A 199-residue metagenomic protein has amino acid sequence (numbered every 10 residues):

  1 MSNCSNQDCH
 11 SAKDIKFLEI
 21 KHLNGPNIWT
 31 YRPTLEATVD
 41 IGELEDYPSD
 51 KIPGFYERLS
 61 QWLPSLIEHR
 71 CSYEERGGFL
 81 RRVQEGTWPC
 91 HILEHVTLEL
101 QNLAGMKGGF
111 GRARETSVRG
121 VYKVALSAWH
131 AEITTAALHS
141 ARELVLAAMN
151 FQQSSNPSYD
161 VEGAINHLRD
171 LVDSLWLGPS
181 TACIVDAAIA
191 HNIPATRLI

Functional and structural regions predicted by a protein language model:
M1-I199: Preference for protein termini
